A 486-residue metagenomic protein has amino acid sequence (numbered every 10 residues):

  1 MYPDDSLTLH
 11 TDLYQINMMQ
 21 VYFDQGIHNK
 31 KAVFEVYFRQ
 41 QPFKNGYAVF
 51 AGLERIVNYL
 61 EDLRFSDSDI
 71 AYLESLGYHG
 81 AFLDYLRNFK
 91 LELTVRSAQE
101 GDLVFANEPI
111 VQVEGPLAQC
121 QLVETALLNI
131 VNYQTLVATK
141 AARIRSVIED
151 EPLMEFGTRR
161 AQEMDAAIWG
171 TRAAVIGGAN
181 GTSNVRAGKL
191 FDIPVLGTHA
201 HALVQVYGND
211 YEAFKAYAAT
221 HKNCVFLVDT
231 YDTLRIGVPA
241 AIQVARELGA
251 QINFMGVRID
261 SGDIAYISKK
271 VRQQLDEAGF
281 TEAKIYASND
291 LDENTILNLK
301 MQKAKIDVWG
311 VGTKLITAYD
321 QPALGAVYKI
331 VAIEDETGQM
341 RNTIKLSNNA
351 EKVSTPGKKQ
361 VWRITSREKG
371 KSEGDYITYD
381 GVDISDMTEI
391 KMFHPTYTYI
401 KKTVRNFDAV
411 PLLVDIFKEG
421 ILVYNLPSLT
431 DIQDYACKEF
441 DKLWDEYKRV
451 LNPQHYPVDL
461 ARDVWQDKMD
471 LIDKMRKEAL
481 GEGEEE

Functional and structural regions predicted by a protein language model:
M1-K30, K44-N45, A278, L291-E486: Gly/Ser/Thr/Ala-enriched C-terminal appendages of enzymes
M1-K31, Q40-P42, G77, L83-E92 (+8 more regions): Buried, small/hydrophobic-residue-enriched core segments of structured protein domains
K30-N88: N-terminal, Lys/Arg-enriched amphipathic/low-complexity engagement segments that precede the first folded domain
V33-E35, E92, L153, V327 (+1 more regions): A residue-level signal for beta-strand positions that form part of recognition/binding surfaces within mature
L60, L93, A98-Q99, Y286: A structural connector/turn signal
A71-Y72, T139-R143, G157, K448-H455: Short coil/turn segments at secondary-structure boundaries
S75-L83, E163, E389-Y397: Short, positively charged
G197, Y286, D307-G310: Short hydrophobic alpha-helical runs that function as membrane-insertion/retention elements
